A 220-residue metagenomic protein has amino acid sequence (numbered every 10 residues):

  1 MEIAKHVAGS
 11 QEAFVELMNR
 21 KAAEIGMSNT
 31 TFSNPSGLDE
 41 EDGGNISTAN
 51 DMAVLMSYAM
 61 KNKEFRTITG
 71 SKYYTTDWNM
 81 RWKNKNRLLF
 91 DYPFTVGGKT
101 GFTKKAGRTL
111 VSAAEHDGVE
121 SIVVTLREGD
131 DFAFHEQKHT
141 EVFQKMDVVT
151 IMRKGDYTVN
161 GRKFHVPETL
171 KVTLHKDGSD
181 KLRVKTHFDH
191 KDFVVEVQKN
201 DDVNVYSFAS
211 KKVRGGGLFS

Functional and structural regions predicted by a protein language model:
M1-N50, A59-M60: Active-site-adjacent loops and short helices of periplasmic peptidoglycan-processing enzymes
M27, T31, G43-S220: Domain-terminus/edge residues, biased toward the C-terminal soluble/receptor-binding domains of extracytoplasmic
